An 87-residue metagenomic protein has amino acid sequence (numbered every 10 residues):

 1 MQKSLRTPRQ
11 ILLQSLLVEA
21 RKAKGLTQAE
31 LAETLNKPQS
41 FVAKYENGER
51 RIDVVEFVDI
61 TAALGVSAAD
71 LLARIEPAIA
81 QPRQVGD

Functional and structural regions predicted by a protein language model:
M1-A23: A short, Lys/Arg-rich alpha-helix, primarily the initiator
M1-K3, A62, D70-D87: Short, charged recognition helix plus adjacent turn of helix-turn-helix-like nucleic-acid-binding domains
S15-T34, D59, V85-G86: Short basic helix-loop element that most often maps to the first helix and adjoining turn of HTH DNA-binding modules
E19, A23, K37, A63-V66 (+1 more regions): Conserved amphipathic alpha-helical interaction elements at protein-protein interfaces in regulatory, energy-coupling
T27, P38-F41, D53, S67: Short coil turns linking two alpha-helices in DNA-binding domains
N36, V55-D70: DNA major-groove recognition helix of helix-turn-helix/homeodomain DNA-binding modules
